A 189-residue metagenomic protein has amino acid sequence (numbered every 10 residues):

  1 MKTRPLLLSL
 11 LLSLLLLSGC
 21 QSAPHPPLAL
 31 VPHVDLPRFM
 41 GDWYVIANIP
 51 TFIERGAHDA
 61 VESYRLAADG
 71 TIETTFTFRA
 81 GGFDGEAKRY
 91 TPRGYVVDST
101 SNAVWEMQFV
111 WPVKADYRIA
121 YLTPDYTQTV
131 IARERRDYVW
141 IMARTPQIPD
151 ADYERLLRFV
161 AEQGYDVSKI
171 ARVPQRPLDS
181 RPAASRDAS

Functional and structural regions predicted by a protein language model:
M1-L8: Bacterial N-terminal signal peptides that target proteins for export
S9-S18: Bacterial N-terminal signal peptides
C20-S189: A beta-rich soluble binding module of mature secreted/lumenal proteins
